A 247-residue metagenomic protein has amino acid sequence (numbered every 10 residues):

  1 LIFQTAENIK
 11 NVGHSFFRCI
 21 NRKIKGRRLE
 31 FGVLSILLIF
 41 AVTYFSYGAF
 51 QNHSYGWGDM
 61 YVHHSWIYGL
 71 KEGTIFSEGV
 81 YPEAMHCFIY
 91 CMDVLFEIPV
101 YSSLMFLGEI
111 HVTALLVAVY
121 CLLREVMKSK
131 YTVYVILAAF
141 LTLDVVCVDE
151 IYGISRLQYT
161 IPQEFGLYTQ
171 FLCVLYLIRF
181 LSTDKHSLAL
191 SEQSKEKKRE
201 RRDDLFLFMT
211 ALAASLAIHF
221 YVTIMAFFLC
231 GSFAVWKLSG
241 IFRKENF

Functional and structural regions predicted by a protein language model:
L1-S46: Start-transfer (signal-anchor) and selected internal transmembrane alpha helices of multi-pass inner/ER membrane
I2, L115-V126, F165, T169-S182 (+2 more regions): Transmembrane alpha-helical segments
R22-F31, E200-D203, I241-F247: Membrane-interfacial entry segments at the cytosolic side of transmembrane helices
I39-F171, S187, S194: Active-site lumenal/periplasmic loops and adjacent helix-entry segments of GT-C-fold, multi-pass membrane
V126-Y131, L181-A189, S239-R243: Membrane-interfacial segments
Q170-D203: Membrane-interface transmembrane helices that cradle and orient dolichyl/undecaprenyl
K185, M225-F247: Perimembrane helix-loop-helix junctions
D204-F220: Membrane-interface alpha helices of multi-pass inner-membrane proteins
